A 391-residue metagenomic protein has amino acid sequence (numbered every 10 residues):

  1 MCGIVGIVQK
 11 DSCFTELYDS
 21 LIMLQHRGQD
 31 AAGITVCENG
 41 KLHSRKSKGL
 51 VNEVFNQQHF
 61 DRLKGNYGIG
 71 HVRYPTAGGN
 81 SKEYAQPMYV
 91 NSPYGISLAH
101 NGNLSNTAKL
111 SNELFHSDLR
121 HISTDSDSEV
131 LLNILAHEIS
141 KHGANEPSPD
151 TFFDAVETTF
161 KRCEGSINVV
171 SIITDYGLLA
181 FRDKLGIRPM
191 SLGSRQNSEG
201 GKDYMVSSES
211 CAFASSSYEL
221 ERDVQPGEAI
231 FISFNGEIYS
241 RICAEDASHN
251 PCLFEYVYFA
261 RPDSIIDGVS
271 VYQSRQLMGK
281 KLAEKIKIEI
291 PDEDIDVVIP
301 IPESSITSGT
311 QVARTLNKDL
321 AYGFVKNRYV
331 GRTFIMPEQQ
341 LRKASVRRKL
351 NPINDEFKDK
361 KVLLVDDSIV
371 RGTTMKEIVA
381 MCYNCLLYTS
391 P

Functional and structural regions predicted by a protein language model:
M1-P226, F231-D296, I301: Conserved short alpha-helical segments that host acidic/polar catalytic motifs at enzyme active sites
P147, V269, Q273, P337 (+2 more regions): Alpha-helix capping and helix-loop boundary segments enriched in small/acidic/polar residues
L179, D183-K184, T374, V379-A380: Charge-patterned, long linear interaction tracts outside catalytic cores
I290-V297, D355-L363: Long, low-complexity, intrinsically disordered polar/charged segments
V298, S305-V312, L320, K361-V379: Extended, hydrophobic alpha-helical segments in both membrane/secreted and soluble proteins
T315-V362, T373: Short, glycine/charge-rich flexible loops or terminal/linker lids adjacent to PRPP-binding catalytic cores
Y383-N384: Non-catalytic positions within long, well-ordered alpha-helices that form the structural scaffold/packing of enzyme
Y388-P391: Conserved small/polar residues in nucleotide/adenosyl-binding loops
